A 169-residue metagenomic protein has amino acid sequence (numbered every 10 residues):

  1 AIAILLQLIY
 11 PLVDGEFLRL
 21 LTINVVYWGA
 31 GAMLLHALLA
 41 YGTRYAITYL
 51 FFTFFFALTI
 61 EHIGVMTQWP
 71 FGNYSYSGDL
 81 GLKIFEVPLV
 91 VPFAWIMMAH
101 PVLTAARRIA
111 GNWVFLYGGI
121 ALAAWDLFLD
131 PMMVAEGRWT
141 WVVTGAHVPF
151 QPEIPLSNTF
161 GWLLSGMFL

Functional and structural regions predicted by a protein language model:
A1-L169: Aromatic-rich, lipid-facing transmembrane alpha helices and their immediate juxtamembrane interface loops in integral
